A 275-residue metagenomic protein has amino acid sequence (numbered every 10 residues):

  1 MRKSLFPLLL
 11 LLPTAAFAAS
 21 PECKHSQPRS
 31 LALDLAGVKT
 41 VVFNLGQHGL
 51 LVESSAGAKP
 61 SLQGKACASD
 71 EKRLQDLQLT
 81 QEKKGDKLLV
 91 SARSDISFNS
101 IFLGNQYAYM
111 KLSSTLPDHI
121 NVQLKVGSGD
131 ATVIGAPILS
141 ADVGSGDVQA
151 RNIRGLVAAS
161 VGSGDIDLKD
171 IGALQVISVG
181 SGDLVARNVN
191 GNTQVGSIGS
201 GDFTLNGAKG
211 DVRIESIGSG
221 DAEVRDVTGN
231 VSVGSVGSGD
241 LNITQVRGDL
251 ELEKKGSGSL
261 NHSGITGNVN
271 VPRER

Functional and structural regions predicted by a protein language model:
S4-T14: Sec-dependent N-terminal signal peptides
A18-V126, T132-V143, Q149-V161, D165-S178 (+6 more regions): Acidic (Asp/Glu) and glycine-rich low-complexity loops/linkers that are typically intrinsically disordered
G207-A208, R213-S216, D221-S235, N242-Q245: Intrinsically disordered, low-complexity segments enriched in Gly and acidic/Ser/Thr residues that form flexible
S238-K255: Short cationic/low-complexity microdomains
